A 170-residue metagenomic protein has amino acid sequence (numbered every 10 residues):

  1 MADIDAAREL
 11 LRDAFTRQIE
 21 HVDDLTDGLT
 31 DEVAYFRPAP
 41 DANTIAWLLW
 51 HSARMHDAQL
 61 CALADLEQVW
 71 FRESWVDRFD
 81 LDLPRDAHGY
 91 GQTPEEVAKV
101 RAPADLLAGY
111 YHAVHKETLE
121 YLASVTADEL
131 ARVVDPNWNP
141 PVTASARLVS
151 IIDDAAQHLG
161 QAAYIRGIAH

Functional and structural regions predicted by a protein language model:
M1-A14: Extreme N-terminal tail/first-helix region
D3-I4, T93-A104, N137-A146: Acidic/His metal-coordination segments adjacent to aromatic residues that form catalytic metal sites in metalloenzymes
A7-L10, T44, P103-Y110, R147: Conserved acidic
R12-D23, V33-Y90, K116-L119, V133-H170: Short, contiguous alpha-helical
T26, L49, A108-Y111: A generic alpha-helix structural signal
T26, T30, A123-T126, R166: A structural signal for long alpha-helical coiled-coils and helix-turn connectors that form the cytosolic signaling
D82-L130: Acidic/histidine-rich alpha-helical segments that form the ligand environment of transition-metal centers
